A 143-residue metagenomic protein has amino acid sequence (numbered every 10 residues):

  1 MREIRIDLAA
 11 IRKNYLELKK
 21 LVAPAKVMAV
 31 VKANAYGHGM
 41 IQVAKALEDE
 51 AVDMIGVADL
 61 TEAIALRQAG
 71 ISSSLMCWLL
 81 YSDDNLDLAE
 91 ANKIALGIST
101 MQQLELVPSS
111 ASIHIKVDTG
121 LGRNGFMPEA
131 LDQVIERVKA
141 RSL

Functional and structural regions predicted by a protein language model:
M1, N14-Y15: Contiguous hydrophobic segments
R2-R5, A10, A25-L143: Active-site-proximal beta-alpha core segment in soluble small-molecule metabolic enzymes
Y15-A25: Glycine-rich phosphate/diphosphate-binding loops that line cofactor/substrate pockets in enzymes
